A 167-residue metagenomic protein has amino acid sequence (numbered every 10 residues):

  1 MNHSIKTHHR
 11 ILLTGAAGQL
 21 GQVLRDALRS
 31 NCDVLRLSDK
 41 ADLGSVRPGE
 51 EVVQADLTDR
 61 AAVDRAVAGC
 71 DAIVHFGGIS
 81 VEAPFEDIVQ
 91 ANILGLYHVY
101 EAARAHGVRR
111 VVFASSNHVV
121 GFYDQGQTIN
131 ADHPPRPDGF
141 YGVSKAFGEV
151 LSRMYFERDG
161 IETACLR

Functional and structural regions predicted by a protein language model:
H9-S30: N-terminal Rossmann NAD(P)H-binding glycine-rich loop of SDR-like oxidoreductase domains
T14, S38, I73-F76, V111-N117 (+1 more regions): SDR active-site strand-loop-helix element
C32-G44: Conserved glycine-rich Rossmann-like NAD(P)H-binding loop of the short-chain dehydrogenase/reductase
G44, A55-A91: NAD(P)H-binding glycine-rich loop region in Rossmannoid oxidoreductase-like domains and their noncatalytic homologs
D59, A72, G95-H98, R110 (+3 more regions): Conserved cofactor-binding/catalytic machinery of classical short-chain dehydrogenase/reductase
I73, P84-V111: NAD(P)-cofactor binding segment of oxidoreductase domains
Q90, Q127-T163: Catalytic helix-loop patch of NAD(P)-dependent Rossmann-fold dehydrogenases
H98-D138: Conserved Rossmann-fold NAD(P)-dependent oxidoreductase catalytic core, especially the SDR/UDP-sugar
